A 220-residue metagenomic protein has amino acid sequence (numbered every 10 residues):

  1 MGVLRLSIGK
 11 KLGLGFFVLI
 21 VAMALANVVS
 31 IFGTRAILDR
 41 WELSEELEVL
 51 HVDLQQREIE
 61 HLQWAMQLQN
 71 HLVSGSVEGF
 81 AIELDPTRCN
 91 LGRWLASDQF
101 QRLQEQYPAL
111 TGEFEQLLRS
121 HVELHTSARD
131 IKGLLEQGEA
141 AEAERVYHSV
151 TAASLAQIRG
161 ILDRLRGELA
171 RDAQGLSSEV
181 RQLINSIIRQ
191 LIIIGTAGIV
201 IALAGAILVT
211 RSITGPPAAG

Functional and structural regions predicted by a protein language model:
M1-I20, S186-I188: Positive-inside N-terminal membrane-insertion signal
R5, G9-K11, M23-V29, L191-I194 (+1 more regions): Small-residue packing motifs within transmembrane alpha-helices
G13, F17, A26, E42 (+8 more regions): Non-transmembrane, amphipathic alpha-helical segments
F17, G175-G220: Selective recognition of signaling/oligomerization transmembrane alpha-helices
L25-G33, Q69, I201-L208: Residue-level signal for alpha-helical transmembrane segments in multi-pass membrane proteins
I31-V52, A65, Q69-L72, D130-I192: Juxtamembrane amphipathic/coiled-coil helical coupling segments that flank and transmit signals to/from transmembrane
F32, A36-W41, D98, R211-S212 (+1 more regions): Membrane-interface elements of multi-pass transporters and channels
A65, Q69, V77-E142, Q157-R164: Heptad-repeat alpha-helical coiled-coil/4-helix-bundle sensor or tether segments in soluble regions
